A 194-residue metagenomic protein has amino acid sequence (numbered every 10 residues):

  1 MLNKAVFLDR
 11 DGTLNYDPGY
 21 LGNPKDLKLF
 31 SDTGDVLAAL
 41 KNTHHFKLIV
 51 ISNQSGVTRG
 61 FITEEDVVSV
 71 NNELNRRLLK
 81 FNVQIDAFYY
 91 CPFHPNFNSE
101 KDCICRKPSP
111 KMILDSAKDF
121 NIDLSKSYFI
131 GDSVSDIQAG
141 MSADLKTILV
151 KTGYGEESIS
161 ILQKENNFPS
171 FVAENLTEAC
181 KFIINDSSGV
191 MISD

Functional and structural regions predicted by a protein language model:
M1-L48: Active-site neighborhood of HAD-like aspartate-dependent phosphohydrolases
M1-R10, A173, K181, N185-D194: Non-catalytic pre-domain segments flanking phosphatase-related domains
N15-S31, V57-D66, K80-V83, F93-I104: Metal-dependent phosphoesterase signature
L37-L74, Q84-H94, G140: Substrate-recognition element of Asp-dependent hydrolases with the DxDx(T/V) motif
G60-N75, E100-I113, M141-L145: Short, electropositive alpha-helical surface patch
P108-I137: Conserved Lys-Pro-Asp/Glu-containing loop-to-beta segment of HAD-superfamily phosphomonoesterases, centered on
I130-F171: Acidic, Mg2+-coordinating phosphoryl-transfer loop and its flanking beta/alpha structural elements, shared across
